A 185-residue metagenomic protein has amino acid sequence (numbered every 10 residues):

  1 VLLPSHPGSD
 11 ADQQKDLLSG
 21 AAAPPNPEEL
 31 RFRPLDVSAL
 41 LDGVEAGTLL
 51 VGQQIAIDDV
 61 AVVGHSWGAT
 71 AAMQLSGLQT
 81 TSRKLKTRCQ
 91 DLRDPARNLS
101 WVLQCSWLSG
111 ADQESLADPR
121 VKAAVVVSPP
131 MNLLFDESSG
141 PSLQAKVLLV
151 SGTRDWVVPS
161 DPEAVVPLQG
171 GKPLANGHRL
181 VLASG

Functional and structural regions predicted by a protein language model:
V1-Q13: Conserved alpha/beta-hydrolase
A22-I57, Q74, K84-V102, G110: Alpha/beta-hydrolase active-site loop
D59-A61, A123-V125: Residue in the alpha/beta-hydrolase core beta-strand immediately N-terminal to the catalytic nucleophile
G64-G68, A72: Gly/Ala-rich beta-loop-alpha elbow adjacent to hydrolase catalytic centers
W67, P130-M131, T153-W156, S184-G185: Acidic beta-to-alpha connecting loop that harbors the catalytic carboxylate
F135, W156-E163: Conserved alpha/beta-hydrolase "acid-adjacent" motif
L143, L149-S151: Short beta-strand/loop motif that positions the catalytic acidic residue of the alpha/beta-hydrolase fold
G171-G185: Catalytic histidine neighborhood in serine/cysteine hydrolases with alpha/beta-hydrolase-type architecture
